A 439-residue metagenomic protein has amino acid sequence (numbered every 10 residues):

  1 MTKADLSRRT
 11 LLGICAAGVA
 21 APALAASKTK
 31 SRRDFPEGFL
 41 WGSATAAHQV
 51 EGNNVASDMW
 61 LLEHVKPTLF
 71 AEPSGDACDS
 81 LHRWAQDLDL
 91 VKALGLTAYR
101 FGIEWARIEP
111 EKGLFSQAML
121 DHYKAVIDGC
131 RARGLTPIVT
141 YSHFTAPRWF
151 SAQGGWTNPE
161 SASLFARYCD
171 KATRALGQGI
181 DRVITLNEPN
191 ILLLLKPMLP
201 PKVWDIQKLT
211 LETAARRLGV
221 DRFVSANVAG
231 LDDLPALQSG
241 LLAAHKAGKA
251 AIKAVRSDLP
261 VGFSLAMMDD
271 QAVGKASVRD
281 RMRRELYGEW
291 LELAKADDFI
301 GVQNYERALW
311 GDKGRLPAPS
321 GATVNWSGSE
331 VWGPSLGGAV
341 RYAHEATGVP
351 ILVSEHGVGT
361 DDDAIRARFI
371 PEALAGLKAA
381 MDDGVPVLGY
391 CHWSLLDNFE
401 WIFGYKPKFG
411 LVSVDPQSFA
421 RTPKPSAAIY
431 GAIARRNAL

Functional and structural regions predicted by a protein language model:
T2-A26: N-terminal export signals
T2-K3, W60, L94, F101: A general, composition-driven signal for non-globular sequence regions
L12-G13, E104, I370: General helical structural elements
K28-H82, L88, K92-L94, I108-L439: Non-catalytic scaffold segments within catalytic domains of secreted glycoside hydrolases
L96, F101-I103, T140: Conserved beta-strand->loop/alpha-helix structural units within folded catalytic cores of enzymes with alpha/beta
